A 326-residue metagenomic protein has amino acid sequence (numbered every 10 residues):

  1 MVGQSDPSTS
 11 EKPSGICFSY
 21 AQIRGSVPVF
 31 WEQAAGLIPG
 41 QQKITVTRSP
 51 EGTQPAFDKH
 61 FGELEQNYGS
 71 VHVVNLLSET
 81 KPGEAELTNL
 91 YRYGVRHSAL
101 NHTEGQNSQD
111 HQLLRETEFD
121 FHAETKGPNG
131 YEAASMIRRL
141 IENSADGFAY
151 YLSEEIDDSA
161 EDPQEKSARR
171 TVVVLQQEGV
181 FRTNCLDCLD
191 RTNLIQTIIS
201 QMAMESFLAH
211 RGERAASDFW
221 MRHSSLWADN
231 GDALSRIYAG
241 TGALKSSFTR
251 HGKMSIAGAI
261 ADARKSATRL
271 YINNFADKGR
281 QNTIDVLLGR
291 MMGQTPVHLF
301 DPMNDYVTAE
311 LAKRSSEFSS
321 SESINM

Functional and structural regions predicted by a protein language model:
M1-V174, A203-M326: Phosphoinositide system proteins, centered on phosphoinositide phosphatases and their trafficking scaffolds
G179-I198: A phosphate-binding catalytic loop at a beta-strand-loop-alpha-helix junction that coordinates phosphoryl groups
